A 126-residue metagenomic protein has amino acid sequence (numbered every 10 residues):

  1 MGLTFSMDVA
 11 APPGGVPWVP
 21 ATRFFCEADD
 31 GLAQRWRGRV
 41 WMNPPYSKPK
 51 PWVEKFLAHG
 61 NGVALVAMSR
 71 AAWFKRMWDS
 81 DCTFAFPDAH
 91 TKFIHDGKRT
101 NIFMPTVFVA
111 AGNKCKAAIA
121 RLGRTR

Functional and structural regions predicted by a protein language model:
M1-R126: Class I S-adenosyl-L-methionine-dependent methyltransferase catalytic core
